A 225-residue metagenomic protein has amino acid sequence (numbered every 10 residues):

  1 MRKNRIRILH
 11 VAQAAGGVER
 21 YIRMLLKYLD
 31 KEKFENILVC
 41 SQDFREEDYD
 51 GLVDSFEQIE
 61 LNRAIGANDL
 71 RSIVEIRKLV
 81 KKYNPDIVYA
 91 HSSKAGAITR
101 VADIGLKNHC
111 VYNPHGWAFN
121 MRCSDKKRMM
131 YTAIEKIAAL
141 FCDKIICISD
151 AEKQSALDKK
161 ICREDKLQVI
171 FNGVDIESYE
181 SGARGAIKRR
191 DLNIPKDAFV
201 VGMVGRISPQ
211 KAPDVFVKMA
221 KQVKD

Functional and structural regions predicted by a protein language model:
I6-S72, A151-S155, K160, K166-V169: N-terminal strand-loop element at the rim of the active site of nucleotide-sugar-dependent glycosyltransferases
R7-L9, I104-N120, E135, I146: Active-site proximal beta-strand in glycosyltransferases
A12-A15, N172-G173, M203-P209: Conserved donor-binding loops in enzymes that form glycosidic bonds
E19-M24, F199, M203-Q222: A conserved mid-protein helix/loop that constitutes part of the nucleotide-sugar donor-binding site
A67-V74, H109-V111, F119-F141, Q154-D158: Nucleotide-sugar donor phosphate/pyrophosphate-binding loop at the beta->alpha transition of glycosyltransferases
E75, E180-I194: A short helix/loop element that forms part of the nucleotide-sugar donor recognition site in Leloir-type
A90-G96, P114: Short His-centered aromatic/hydrophobic patch
F141-K166, V174-S178: A short, active-site helix/loop in glycosyltransferases that binds the activated sugar's phosphate group
